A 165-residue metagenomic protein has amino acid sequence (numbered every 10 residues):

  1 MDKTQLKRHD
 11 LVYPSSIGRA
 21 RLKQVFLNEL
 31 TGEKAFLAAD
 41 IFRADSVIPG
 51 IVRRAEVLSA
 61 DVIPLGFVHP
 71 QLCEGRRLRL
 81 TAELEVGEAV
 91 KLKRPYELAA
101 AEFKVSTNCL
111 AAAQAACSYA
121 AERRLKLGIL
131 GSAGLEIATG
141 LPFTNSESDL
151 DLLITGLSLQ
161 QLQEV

Functional and structural regions predicted by a protein language model:
M1-S132, Q163-V165: Helical scaffold of the NTase/Pol beta-like nucleotidyltransferase catalytic core
C117-L150, I154-Q160: Active-site nucleotide-donor binding segment shared across nucleotidyl transfer reactions
